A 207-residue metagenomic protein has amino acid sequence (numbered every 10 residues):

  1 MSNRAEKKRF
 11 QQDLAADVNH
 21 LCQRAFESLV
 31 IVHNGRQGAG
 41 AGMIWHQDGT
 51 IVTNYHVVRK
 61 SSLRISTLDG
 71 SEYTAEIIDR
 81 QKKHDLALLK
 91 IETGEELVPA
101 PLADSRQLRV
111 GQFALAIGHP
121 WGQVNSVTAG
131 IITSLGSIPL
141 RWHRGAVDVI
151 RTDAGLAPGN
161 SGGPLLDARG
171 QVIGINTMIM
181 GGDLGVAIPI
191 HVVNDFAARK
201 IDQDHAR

Functional and structural regions predicted by a protein language model:
M1-C22, A75, L97, A116 (+2 more regions): C-terminal cap/linker of serine protease catalytic domains
M1-S2, F26, H46-L86, G94-E96: Catalytic-histidine neighborhood of serine endopeptidases, predominantly the chymotrypsin-like S1/PA family
D13-H20, S28-D48, S71-T74, V127 (+1 more regions): A conserved glycine-rich beta-strand in the N-terminal activation segment of trypsin-fold
Q23-R24, I78-D85, L135-I150, R199-D204: Gly/Ser-enriched beta-turn/beta-hairpin loop segments
V32, S62-L68, A114-G118: Short conserved beta-strand and strand-loop elements enriched in small hydrophobics with frequent Asp/Gly
M43, G155-I175: Catalytic nucleophile loop of clan PA
W45-H46, V57-R59, L102, L108 (+1 more regions): Short, well-ordered loop/turn sites that connect or cap secondary structure elements
A100-S105, R109-V147, A157-N160, T177-G185: Flexible, gly/ser-rich surface segments that form the specificity/activation loops bordering the active-site cleft
